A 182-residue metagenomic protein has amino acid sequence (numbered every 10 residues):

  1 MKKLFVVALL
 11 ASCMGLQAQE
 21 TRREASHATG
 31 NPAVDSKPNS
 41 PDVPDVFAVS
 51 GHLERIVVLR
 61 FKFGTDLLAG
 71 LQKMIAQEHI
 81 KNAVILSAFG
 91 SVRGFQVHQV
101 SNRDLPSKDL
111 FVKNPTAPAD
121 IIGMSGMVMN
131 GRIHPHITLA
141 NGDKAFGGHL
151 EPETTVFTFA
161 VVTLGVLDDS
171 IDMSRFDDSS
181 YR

Functional and structural regions predicted by a protein language model:
L4-S12: Sec-dependent N-terminal signal peptides
M14-A18: Sec/Tat signal peptide C-region and signal peptidase I cleavage site
E20-V58, T65, A69-A76, A83 (+3 more regions): N-terminal intrinsically disordered, cationic/polar leader segments that include organellar targeting peptides
